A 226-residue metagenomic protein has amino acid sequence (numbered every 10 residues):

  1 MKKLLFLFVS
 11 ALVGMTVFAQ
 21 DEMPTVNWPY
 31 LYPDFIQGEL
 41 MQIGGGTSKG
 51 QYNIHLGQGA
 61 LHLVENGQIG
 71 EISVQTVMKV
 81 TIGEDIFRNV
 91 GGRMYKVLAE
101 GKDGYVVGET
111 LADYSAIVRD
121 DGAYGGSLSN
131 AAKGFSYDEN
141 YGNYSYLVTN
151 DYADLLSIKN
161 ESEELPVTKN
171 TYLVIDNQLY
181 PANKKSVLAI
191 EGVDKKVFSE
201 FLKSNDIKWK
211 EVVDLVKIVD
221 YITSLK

Functional and structural regions predicted by a protein language model:
M1-M23, I218: Bacterial Sec-dependent N-terminal signal peptides
D21-Q37: Short N-terminal segments immediately surrounding and downstream of signal-peptide cleavage
Q37-I43: A short beta-strand micro-motif
I43-G45, G67: Glycine-centered tight beta-turn/hairpin loop motif at sheet-sheet or coil-to-beta transitions
Y52-P181: Aromatic-patch recognition
L155-K210, D214-K217: A short, solvent-exposed beta-edge/loop patch
D214-K226: A cross-kingdom marker for long, charged
